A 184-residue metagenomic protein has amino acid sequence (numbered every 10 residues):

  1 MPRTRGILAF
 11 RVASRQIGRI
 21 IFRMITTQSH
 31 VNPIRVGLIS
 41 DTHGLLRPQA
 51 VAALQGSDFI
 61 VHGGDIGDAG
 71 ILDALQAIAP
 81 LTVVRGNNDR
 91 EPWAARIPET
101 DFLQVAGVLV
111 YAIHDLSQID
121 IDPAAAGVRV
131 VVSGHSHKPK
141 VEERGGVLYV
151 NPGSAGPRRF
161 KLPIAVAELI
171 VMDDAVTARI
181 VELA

Functional and structural regions predicted by a protein language model:
A9-A13: Acidic, Ala/Val/Gly-enriched low-complexity intrinsically disordered segments
Q16, I20-I21: Short, positively charged and aromatic/hydrophobic N-terminal segments
I25-P33, F102-A106, E143, V150-A184: Binuclear metal-dependent phosphoesterase catalytic core
I25-V105, L109: Core catalytic region of metal-dependent phosphoesterases/phosphodiesterases, especially metallo-beta-lactamase-like
G37, V61, T82-V84, V130-V132 (+2 more regions): Hydrophobic/aromatic beta-strand patches that form the interior of the parallel beta-sheet core in alpha/beta enzyme
G44-P48, I66-I71, N88-A94, S117-D122 (+2 more regions): Active-site environment of divalent metal-dependent phosphoester hydrolases
I97-A112, L116-A126, V130: Glycine/small-residue-rich loop that forms an oxyanion/phosphate-binding "nest" at active or ligand-binding sites
